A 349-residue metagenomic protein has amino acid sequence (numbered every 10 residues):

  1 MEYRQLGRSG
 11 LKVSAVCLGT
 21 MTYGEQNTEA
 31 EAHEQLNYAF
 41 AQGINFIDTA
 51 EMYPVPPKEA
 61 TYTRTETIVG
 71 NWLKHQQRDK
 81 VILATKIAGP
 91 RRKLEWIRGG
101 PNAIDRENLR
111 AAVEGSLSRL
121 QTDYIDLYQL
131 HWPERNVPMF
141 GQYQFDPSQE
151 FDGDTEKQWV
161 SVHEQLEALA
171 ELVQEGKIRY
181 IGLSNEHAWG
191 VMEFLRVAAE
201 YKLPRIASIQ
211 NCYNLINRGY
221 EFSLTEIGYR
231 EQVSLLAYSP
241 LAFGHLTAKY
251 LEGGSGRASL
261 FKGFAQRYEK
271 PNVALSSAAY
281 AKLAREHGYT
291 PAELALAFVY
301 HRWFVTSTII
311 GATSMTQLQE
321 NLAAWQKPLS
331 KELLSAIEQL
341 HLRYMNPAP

Functional and structural regions predicted by a protein language model:
M1-K86, R106-A111, D123, Q174: N-terminal binding-site loop/beta-alpha segment at the start of enzyme catalytic domains that lines or forms
L6, L18, A32, I47 (+11 more regions): Conserved, mostly hydrophobic/aromatic
G7-Y23, A84-G99, Q129, N136-Q144: N-terminal small/glycine-rich loop or linker at the start of catalytic domains across soluble metabolic enzymes
T20-A30, E95-E107, G153-V160: Active-site mouth loops of central-metabolism enzymes
A32, T65, L109, V113 (+3 more regions): Aromatic/hydrophobic pocket-lining residues that form the small-molecule binding cavity in soluble enzyme cores
Q35, E107-L117, Q165-A168, Y280: Short, well-ordered amphipathic alpha-helical segments that serve as non-catalytic structural scaffolds within diverse
K93-Q129, C212: Active-site gating/metal-coordination segments in enzymes
P133-Q339, Y344-A348: Beta/alpha (TIM)-barrel catalytic core signal, keyed to glycine-rich beta->alpha loops juxtaposed to Asp/Glu that bind
